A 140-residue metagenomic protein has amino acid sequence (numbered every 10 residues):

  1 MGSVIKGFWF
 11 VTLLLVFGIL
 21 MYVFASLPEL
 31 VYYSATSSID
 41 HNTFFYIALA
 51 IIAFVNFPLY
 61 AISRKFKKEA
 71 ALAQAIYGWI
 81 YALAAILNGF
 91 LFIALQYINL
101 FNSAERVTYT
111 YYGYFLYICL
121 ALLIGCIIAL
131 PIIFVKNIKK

Functional and structural regions predicted by a protein language model:
M1-K140: Active-site bordering "gate/hinge" segments that shape substrate access to catalytic or cofactor-binding pockets
